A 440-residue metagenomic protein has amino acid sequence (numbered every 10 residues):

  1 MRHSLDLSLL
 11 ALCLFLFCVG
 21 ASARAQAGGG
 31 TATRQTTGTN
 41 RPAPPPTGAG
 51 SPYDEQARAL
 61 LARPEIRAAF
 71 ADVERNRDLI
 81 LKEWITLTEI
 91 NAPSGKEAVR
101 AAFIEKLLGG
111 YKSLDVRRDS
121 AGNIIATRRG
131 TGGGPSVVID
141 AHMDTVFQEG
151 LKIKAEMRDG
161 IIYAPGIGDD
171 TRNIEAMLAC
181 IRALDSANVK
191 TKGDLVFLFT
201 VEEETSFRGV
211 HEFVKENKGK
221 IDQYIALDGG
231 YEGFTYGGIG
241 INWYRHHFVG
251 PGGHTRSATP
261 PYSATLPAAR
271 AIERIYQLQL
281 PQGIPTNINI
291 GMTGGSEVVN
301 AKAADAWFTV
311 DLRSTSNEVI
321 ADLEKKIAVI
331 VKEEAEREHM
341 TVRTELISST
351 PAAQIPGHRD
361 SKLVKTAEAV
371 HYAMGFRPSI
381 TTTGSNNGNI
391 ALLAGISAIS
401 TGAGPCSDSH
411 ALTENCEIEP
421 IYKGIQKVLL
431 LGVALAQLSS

Functional and structural regions predicted by a protein language model:
S8-V19: Bacterial N-terminal signal peptides
A21-A25: Sec/Tat signal peptide C-region and signal peptidase I cleavage site
A27-I90, G238-G240: N-terminal hydrophobic or amphipathic helices/low-complexity stretches enriched in small/hydrophobic/Pro/Gly
P42-A68, A264-S440: Metal-dependent amide/peptide-bond hydrolase catalytic core, centered on the "pita-bread" metallohydrolase fold
I66-E74, L87-G95, I162-D169, A353-G357: Second-shell loop/turn segments in exported
R77, L81-P135, K154: A non-catalytic alpha/beta surface segment that caps or lines the substrate-entry region of metallo-dependent hydrolase
T127-R172, I225: Catalytic-core environment of secreted peptidases
I161-I162, G166-W243, L280-P281, P285-N287 (+4 more regions): Acidic/histidine-rich catalytic neighborhood of metal-dependent amide-processing enzymes
